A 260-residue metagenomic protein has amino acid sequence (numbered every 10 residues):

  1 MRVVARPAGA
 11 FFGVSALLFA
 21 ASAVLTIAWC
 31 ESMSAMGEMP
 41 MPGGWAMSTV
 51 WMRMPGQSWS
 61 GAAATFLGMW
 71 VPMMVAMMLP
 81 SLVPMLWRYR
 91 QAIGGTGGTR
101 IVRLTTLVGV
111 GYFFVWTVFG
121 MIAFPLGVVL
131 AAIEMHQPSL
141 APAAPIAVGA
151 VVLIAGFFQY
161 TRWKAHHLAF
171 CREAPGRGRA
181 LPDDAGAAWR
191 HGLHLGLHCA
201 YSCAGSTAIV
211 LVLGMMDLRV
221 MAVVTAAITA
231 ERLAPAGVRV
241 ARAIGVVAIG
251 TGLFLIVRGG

Functional and structural regions predicted by a protein language model:
M1-V3, F66-F113: Juxtamembrane transmembrane-helix termini in multi-pass membrane transport proteins
M1-V71, G95-G97, E134-L140, T161-P182 (+2 more regions): Histidine-/acidic- and/or cysteine-rich, low-complexity loops and terminal segments associated with membrane
F11, S15, S58-F66, R100 (+5 more regions): Residue-level signature of transmembrane alpha-helical entry/exit and packing/kink sites in multi-pass membrane
G13-V24, A64, G68, P72 (+8 more regions): Lipid-exposed faces of alpha-helical membrane segments in multi-pass integral membrane proteins
V83-I93, Y160-K164, I228-G237: C-terminal ends of transmembrane helices
G98-V129, S202-A236, A243-A248: A small-residue-rich subset of transmembrane alpha-helices
T117-Q137, P145-E173: Transmembrane alpha-helix/helix-exit interface in multi-pass inner-membrane proteins
G156-H166, A187-M215: Alpha-helical transmembrane segments of helical membrane proteins, especially in multi-pass transport, channel
